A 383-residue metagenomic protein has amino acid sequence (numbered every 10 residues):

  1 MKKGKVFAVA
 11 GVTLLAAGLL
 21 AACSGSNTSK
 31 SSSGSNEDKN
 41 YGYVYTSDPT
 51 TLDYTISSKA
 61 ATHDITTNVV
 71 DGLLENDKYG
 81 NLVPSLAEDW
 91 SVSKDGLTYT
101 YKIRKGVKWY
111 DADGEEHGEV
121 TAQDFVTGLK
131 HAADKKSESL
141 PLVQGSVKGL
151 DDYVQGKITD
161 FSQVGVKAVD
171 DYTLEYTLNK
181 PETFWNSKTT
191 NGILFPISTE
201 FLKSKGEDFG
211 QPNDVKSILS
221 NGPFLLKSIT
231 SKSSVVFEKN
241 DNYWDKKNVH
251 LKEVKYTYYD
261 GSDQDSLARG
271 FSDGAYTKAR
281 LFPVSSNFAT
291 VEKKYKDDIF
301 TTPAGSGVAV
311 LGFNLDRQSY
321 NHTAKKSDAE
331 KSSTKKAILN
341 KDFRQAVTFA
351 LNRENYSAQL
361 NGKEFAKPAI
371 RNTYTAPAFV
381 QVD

Functional and structural regions predicted by a protein language model:
M1-A8: Bacterial Sec-dependent N-terminal signal peptides
G18-A22: C-terminal motif of bacterial Sec signal peptides marking the signal peptidase cleavage site
S24-S26: Bacterial signal peptide processing site
V44-K94, L219: N-terminal lobe/hinge region of extracytoplasmic solute-binding protein
K78, K105-G114, E119-K135, L225-L360 (+1 more regions): Extracytoplasmic/periplasmic ligand-capture domains
D124, H131-L202: Surface-exposed binding/hinge segments that line and control ligand-binding clefts or catalytic entry sites
F161, Y172, L178-K255: Gly/Pro-rich hinge or "lid" segments in bacterial periplasmic/extracellular proteins
E364-D383: Structural transition elements
